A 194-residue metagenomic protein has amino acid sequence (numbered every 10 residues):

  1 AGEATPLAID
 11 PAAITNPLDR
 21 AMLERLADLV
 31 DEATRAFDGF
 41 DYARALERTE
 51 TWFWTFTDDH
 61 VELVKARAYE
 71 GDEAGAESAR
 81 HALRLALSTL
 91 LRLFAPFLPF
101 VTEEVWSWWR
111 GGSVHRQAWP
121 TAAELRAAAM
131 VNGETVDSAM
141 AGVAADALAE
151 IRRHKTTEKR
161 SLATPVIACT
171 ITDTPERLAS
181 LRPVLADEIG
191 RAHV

Functional and structural regions predicted by a protein language model:
G2-T34, E62-R153, T157-P175: Acidic, turn-prone loop/beta-hairpin segments
F37-R44: Short helix-adjacent coil turns
E50: Aromatic-lined ligand-binding clefts that engage carbohydrates, nucleic acids, or primary amines
D173-L185: Short glycine/threonine-rich loop-to-helix capping motif typified by GTGT followed within a few residues by an Asp-Pro
A192-V194: Conserved small/polar residues in nucleotide/adenosyl-binding loops
